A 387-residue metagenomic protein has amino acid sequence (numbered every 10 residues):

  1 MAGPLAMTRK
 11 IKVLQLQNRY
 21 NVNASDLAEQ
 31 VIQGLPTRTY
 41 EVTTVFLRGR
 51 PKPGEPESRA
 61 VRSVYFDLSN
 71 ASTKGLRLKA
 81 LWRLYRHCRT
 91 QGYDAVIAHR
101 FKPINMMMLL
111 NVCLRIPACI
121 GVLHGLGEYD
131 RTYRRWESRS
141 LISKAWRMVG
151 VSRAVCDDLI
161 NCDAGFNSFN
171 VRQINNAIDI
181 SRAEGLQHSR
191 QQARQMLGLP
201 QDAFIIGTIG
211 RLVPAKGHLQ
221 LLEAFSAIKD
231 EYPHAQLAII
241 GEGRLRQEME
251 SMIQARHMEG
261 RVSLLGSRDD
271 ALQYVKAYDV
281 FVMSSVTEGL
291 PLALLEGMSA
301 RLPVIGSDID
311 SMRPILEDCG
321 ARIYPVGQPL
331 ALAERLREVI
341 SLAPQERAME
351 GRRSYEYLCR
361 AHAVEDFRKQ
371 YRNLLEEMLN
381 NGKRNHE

Functional and structural regions predicted by a protein language model:
Q15-K79, R244: N-terminal strand-loop element at the rim of the active site of nucleotide-sugar-dependent glycosyltransferases
V22-Q30, F204, T208-D230, R244-E250 (+1 more regions): A conserved mid-protein helix/loop that constitutes part of the nucleotide-sugar donor-binding site
V45-F46, P303-G306: Short hydrophobic beta-strand element within catalytic cores of glycosyltransferases and related nucleotide-activated
A98-I104, L123: Short His-centered aromatic/hydrophobic patch
W146-Q173, I178-A183: A short, active-site helix/loop in glycosyltransferases that binds the activated sugar's phosphate group
E184-L199, Q345: A short helix/loop element that forms part of the nucleotide-sugar donor recognition site in Leloir-type
S267, V286: Aromatic "clamp/platform" in nucleotide-sugar-dependent glycosyltransferases that forms part of the donor/acceptor
D318-L330, E338-P344: Conserved acidic donor-binding segment of nucleotide-sugar-dependent glycosyltransferases
